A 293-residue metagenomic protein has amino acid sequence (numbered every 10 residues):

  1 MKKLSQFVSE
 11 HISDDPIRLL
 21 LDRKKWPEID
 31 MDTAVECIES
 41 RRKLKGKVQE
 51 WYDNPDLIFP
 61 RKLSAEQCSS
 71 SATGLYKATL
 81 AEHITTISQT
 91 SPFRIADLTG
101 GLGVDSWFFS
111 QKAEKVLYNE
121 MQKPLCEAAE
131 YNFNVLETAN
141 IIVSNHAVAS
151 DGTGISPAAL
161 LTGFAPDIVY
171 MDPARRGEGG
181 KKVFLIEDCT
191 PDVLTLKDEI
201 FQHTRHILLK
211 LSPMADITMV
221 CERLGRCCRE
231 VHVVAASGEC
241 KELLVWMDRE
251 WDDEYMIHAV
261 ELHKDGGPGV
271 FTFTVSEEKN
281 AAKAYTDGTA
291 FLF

Functional and structural regions predicted by a protein language model:
M1-E10, G163, Y170, R175-F293: Class I S-adenosyl-L-methionine
M1-N54, P60: A short N-terminal interaction module
R41-H83: Class I SAM-dependent transferase core
I84-T90, L160-P166: Glycine-rich phosphate-binding loop signature in dinucleotide/nucleotide-binding domains
T90-G101: Conserved class I S-adenosyl-L-methionine
L102-E114: Conserved SAM-binding loop of SAM-dependent methyltransferases across substrates and taxa, primarily the Class I
K115-E120: Conserved SAM-binding motif I beta-strand of class I
M121-F164: S-adenosyl-L-methionine
